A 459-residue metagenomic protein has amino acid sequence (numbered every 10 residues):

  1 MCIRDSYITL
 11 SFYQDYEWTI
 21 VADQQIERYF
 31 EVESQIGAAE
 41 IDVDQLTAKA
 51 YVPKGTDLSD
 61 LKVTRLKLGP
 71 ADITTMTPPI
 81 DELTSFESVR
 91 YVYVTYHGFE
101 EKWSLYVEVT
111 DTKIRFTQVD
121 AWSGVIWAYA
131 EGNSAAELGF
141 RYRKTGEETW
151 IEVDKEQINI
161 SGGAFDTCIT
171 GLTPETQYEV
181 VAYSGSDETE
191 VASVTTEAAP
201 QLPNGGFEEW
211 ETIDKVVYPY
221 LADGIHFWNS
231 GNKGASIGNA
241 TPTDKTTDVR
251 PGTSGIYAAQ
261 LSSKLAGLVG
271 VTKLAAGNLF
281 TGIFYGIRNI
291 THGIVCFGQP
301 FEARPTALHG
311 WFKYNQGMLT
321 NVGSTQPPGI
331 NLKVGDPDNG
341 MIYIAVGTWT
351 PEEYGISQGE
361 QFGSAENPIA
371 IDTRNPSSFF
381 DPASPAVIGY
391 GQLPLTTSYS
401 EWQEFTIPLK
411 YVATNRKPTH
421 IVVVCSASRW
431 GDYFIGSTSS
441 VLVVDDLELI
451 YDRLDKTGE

Functional and structural regions predicted by a protein language model:
R4-W122, E131-Q157, S161, L172-P174 (+1 more regions): Beta-rich interaction/scaffold domains
C168-T173, L409-Y411: Short, flexible loop/turn segments at beta-strand junctions in immunoglobulin-like and fibronectin type III
V191-N239, E459: Extracellular carbohydrate-recognition regions
R250-V269: Short carbohydrate-recognition loop motifs
G270-G355: Extracellular-facing segments of soluble proteins and assemblies that are Gly/Ser/Thr-biased and enriched in aromatics
P351-R416, S437: Extracellular carbohydrate recognition and processing domains and analogous Trp-centered ligand-binding platforms
Y399-E401, K417, R429-Y451, G458: Extracellular carbohydrate recognition
